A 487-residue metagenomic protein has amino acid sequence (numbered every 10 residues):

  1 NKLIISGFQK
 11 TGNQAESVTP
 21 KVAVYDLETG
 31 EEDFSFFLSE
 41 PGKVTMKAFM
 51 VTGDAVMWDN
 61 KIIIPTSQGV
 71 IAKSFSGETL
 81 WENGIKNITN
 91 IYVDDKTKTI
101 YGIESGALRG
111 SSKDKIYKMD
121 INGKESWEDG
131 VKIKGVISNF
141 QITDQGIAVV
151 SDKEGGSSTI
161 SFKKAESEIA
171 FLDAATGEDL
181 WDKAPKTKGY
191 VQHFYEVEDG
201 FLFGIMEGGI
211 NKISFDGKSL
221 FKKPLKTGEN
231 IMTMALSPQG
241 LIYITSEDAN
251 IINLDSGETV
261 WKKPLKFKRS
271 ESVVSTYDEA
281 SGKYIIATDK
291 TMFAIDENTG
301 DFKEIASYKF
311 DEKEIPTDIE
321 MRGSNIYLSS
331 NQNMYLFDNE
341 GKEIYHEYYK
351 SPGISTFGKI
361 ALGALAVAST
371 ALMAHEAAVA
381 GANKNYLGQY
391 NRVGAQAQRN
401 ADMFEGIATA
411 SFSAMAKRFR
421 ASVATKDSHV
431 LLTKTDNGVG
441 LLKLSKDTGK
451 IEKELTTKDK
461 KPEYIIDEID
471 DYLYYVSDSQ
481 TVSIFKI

Functional and structural regions predicted by a protein language model:
N1-I487: Secretory-pathway ectodomains
